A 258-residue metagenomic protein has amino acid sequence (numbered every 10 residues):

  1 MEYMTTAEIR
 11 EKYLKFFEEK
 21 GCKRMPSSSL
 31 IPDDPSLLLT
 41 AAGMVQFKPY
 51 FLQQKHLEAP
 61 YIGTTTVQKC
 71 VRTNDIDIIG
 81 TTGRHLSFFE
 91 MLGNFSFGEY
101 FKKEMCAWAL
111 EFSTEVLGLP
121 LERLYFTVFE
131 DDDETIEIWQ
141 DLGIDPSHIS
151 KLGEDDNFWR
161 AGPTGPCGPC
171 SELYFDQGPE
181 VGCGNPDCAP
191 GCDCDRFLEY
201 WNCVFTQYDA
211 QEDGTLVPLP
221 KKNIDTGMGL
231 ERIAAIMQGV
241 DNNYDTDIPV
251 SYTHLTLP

Functional and structural regions predicted by a protein language model:
E2, D213-L230: Conserved phosphate-binding loops in nucleotide/dinucleotide-binding enzymes
E2-E99, E137, P146-T215, Q238-D241: Class II aminoacyl-tRNA synthetase-like tRNA-binding/catalytic domains
I78-S87, E111-E115, D225-L230, V250: Short, compositionally biased low-complexity segments
G93-T127, D132-L152: Duplex nucleic acid-engaging cores and interfaces of nucleic-acid transaction enzymes
E172, T226, A235: Conserved, well-structured core segments
E231-G239: Short active-site loop/helix that positions an aromatic residue
N243-Y252: Substrate-binding beta-hairpin/strand module that engages nucleic acids
T253-P258: Conserved small/polar residues in nucleotide/adenosyl-binding loops
